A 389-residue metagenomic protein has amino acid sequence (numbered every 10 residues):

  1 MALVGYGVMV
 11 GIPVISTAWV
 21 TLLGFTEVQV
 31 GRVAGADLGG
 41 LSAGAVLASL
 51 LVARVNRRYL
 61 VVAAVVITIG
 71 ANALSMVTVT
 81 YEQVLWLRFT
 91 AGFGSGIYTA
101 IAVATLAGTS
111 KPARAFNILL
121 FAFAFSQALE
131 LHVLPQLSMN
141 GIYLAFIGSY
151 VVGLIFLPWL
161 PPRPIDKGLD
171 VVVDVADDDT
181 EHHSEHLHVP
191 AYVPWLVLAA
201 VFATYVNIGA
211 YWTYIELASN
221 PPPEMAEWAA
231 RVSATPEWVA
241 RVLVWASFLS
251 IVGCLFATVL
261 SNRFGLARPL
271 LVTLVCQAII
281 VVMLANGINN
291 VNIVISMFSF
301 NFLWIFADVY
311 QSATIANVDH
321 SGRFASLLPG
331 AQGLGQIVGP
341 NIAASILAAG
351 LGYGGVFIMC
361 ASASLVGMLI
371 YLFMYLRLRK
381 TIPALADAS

Functional and structural regions predicted by a protein language model:
I12-P13, A191-V244: Extracytoplasmic gate region of multi-pass secondary transporters
G24, N56, V77-E82, G265 (+1 more regions): Helix-breaking motifs and short loop linkers at transmembrane-helix boundaries and internal kinks in secondary membrane
A43-V79: Conserved MFS/SLC helix-loop-helix module at the cytosolic interface between two early adjacent transmembrane helices
G44-R57, G253-L266, L347-A348: Helix-to-loop junctions at the C-terminal end of transmembrane segments in multipass secondary transporters
Q83, N117-D166: Helix-loop-helix hairpin linking two adjacent transmembrane segments in secondary transporters
G96-S110, I305-D319: Intracellular juxtamembrane helix-capping segments at the cytosolic ends of symmetry-related transmembrane helices
F264-Q311: C-terminal transmembrane helical hairpin of 12-TM major facilitator-type secondary transporters
V318-Y353, C360: A late C-terminal transmembrane helix in Major Facilitator Superfamily
